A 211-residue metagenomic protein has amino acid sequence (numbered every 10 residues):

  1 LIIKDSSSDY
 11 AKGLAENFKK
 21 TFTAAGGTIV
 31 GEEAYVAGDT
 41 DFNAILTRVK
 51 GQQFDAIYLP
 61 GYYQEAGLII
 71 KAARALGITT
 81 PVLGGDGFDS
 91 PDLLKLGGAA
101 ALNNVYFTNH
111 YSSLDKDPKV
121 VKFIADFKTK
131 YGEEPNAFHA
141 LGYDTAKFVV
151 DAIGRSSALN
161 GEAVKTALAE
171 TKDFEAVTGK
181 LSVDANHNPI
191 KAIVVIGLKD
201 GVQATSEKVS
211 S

Functional and structural regions predicted by a protein language model:
L1-D5, Q53-Y63, I69, T80-G85 (+1 more regions): Periplasmic-binding protein-like
L1-E33, A56, V149: An alpha-beta-alpha
I2-S7, E33-A37, L59-Y63, G85-F88 (+3 more regions): Active-site-proximal beta-strand/loop segments in catalytic clefts of secreted hydrolases
D9-G13, A66-L68, D92-L93: Extracytoplasmic/secreted cell-surface and envelope-processing proteins
A11, A34-R48, K116-V120: Structural motif
K19-G27, T47-F54, K71-I78, G98 (+3 more regions): Sec-exported extracytoplasmic/periplasmic mature domains
I70-Y143, G197-T205, V209-S210: Extracellular/periplasmic periplasmic-binding protein-like sensory domains
T129-H139, V150-V202: Segments of small-molecule ligand-sensing domains
